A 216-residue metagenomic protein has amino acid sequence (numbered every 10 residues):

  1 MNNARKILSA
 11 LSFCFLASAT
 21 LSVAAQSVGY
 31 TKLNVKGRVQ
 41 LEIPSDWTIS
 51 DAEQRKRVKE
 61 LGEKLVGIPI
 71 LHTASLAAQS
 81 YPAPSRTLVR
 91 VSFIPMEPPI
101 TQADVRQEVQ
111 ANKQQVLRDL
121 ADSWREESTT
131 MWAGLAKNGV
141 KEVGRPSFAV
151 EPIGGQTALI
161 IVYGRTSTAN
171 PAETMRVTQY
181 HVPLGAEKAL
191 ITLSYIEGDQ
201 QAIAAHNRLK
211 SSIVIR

Functional and structural regions predicted by a protein language model:
M1-L11: Bacterial N-terminal signal peptides that target proteins for export
A10-A19: Bacterial N-terminal signal peptides
A25-S75: N-terminal "mature-domain start" segment
K36, L117, A121, T174 (+1 more regions): Solvent-exposed, acidic/flexible segments
R38, E42, T130, A204-R208: Extracytoplasmic/secreted proteins, especially bacterial periplasmic and envelope-associated proteins
S45-W47, E53-Q54, F93-P95, V162-R165 (+2 more regions): A mature extracytoplasmic/lumenal domain signature
W47, G185-R216: Surface-exposed amphipathic alpha-helical segments
Q54-R176: Conserved polar/disulfide-associated segments of primarily extracytoplasmic proteins
